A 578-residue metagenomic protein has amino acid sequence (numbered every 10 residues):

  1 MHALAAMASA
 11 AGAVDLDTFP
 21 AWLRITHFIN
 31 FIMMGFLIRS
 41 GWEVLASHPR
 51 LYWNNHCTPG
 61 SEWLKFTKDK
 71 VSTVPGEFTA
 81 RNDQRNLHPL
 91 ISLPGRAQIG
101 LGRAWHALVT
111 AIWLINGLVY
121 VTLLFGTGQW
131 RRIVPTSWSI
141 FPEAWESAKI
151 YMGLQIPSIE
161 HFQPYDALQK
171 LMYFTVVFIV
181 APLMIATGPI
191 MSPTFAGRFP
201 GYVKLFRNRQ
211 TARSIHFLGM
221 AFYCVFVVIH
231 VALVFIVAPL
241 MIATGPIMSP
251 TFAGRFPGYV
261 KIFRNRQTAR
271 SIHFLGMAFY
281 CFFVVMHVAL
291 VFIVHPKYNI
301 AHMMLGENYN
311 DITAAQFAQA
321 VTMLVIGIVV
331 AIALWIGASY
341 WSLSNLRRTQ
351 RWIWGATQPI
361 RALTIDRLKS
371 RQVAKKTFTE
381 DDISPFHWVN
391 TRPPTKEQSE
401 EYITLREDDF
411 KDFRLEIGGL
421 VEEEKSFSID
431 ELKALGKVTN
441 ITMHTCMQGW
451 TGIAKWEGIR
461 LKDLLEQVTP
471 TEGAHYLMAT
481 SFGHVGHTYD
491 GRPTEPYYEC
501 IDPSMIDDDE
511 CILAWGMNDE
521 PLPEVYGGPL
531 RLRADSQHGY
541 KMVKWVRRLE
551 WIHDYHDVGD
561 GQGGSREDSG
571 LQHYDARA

Functional and structural regions predicted by a protein language model:
M1-I365: Membrane-embedded alpha-helical bundles that constitute the cytochrome b-like, heme-associated redox core of multi-pass
H2-A11, H295-D408, L415, Q467-A578: Extended, aromatic/histidine-rich regions of cofactor-dependent oxidoreductases associated with respiratory
P94-I99, S428-D430, K462: Short acidic (Asp/Glu) patches
H106, Q169-V177, H216, H273 (+7 more regions): His-enriched metal-coordination microenvironments in redox/metal-binding proteins
T110, D166, K170, F174-V177 (+4 more regions): Short, well-structured alpha-helical interface segments that form or flank functional binding sites
I403-W456: A glycine-rich, hydrophobic loop/mini-helix early in the fold
G419, G458-E466: Alpha-helical support elements that line or immediately flank enzyme active sites and cofactor-binding pockets
S428, E457-R460, D490, D502: Helix N-cap / beta->alpha transition motif
